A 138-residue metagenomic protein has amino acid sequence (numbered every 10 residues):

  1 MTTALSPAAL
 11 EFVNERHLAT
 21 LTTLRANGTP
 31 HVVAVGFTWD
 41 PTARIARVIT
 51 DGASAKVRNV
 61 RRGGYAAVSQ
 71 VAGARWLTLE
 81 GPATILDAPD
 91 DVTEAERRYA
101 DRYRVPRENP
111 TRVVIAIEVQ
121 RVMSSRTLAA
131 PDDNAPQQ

Functional and structural regions predicted by a protein language model:
M1-A19: Short, basic/aromatic recognition patches
T2-A4, A74-Q138: Charged, gly/pro-rich active-site loop segments
A4-P7, D51-A55, E108: Residues at secondary-structure transition points
A9, A53-K56, D91-A95: Amphipathic alpha-helical interface surfaces
H17-G52, A66-S69, T78-L79: Short beta-strand segments
P30, V57, S124-R126: Short acidic/glycine-rich loop or secondary-structure boundary segments that cap or lie
